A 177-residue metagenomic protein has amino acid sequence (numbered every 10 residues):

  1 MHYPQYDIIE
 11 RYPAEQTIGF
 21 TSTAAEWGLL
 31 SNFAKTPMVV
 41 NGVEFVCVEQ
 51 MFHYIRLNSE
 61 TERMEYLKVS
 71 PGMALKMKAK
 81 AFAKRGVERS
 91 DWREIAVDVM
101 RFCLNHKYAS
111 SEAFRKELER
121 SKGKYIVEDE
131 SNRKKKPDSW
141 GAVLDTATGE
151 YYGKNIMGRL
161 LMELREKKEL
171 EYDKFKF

Functional and structural regions predicted by a protein language model:
M1-F177: Charged, low-complexity intrinsically disordered segments
